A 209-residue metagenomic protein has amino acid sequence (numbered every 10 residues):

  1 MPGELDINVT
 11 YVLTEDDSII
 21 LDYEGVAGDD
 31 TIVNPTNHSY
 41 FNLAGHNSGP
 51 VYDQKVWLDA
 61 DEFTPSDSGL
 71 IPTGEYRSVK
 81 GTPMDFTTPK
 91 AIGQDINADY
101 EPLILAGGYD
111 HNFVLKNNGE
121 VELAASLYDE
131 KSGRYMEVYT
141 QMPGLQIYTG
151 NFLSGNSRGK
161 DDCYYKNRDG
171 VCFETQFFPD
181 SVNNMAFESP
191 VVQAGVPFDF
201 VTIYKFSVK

Functional and structural regions predicted by a protein language model:
M1-K209: An exposed, glycine/acidic-rich loop-and-rim segment of catalytic or binding clefts
